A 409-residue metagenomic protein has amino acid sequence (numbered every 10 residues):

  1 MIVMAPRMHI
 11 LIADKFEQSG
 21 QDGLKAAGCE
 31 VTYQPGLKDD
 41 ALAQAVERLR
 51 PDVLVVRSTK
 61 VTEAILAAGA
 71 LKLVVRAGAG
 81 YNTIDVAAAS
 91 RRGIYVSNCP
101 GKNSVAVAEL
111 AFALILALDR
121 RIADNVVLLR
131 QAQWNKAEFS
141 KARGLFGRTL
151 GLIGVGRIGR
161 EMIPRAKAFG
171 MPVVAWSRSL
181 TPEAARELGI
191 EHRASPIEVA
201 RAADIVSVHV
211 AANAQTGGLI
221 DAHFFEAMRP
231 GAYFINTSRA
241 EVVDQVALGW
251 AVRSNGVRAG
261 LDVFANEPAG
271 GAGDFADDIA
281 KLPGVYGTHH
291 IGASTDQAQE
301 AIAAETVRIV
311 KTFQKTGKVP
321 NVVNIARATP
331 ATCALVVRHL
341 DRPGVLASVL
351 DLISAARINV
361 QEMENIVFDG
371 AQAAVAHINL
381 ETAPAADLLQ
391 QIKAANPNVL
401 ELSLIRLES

Functional and structural regions predicted by a protein language model:
I2-S97, R201, D221, A272 (+3 more regions): An N-terminal-biased, well-structured beta-alpha scaffold segment characteristic of Rossmann-like dinucleotide-binding
Q34-P35, R57, A77-G78, I94-V105 (+4 more regions): Short beta->alpha connector loops at strand-helix junctions that form conserved, small/polar/Pro-enriched
R48-V56, E198-L219, Y233-N236: Rossmann-like NAD(P)-binding element
R92, P100-T149, E161-A168, A175-R178 (+1 more regions): Phosphate-binding beta-alpha-beta segment of Rossmann-like dinucleotide-binding domains, i.e., the NAD(P)
V155-G156: Glycine-rich Rossmann-fold phosphate-binding loop(s) that bind the pyrophosphate of adenine dinucleotide cofactors
R178-A203, A212-T216: Conserved N-terminal Rossmann-fold NAD(P) cofactor-binding segment
A222, G231-A331, R338-L340, V375 (+2 more regions): Rossmann-like dinucleotide-binding domain for NAD(H)/NADP(H)
V319-S409: A conserved regulatory-domain signal marking ACT and ACT-like small-molecule sensing domains and adjacent regulatory
